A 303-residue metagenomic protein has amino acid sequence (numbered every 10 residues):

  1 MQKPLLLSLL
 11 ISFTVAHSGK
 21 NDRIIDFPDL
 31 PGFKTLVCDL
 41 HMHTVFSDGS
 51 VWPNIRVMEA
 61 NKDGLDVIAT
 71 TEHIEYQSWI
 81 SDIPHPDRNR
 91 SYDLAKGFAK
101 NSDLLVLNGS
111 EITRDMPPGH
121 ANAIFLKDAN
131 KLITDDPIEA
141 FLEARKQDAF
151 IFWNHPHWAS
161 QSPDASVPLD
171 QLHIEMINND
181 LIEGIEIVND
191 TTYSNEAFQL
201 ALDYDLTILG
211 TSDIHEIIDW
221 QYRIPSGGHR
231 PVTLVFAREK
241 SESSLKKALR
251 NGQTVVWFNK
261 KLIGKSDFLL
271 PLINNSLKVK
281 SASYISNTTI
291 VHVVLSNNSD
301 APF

Functional and structural regions predicted by a protein language model:
P4-F13: Sec-dependent N-terminal signal peptides
G19-C38, N54-V57, P118-L126, D164-F303: Charged catalytic cores and adjacent phosphate/nucleic-acid-binding surfaces used for phosphate/nucleic-acid chemistry
D22-F150, N154, V167, Q171 (+3 more regions): A metal-dependent hydrolase metal-coordination microenvironment
E75-Y76, S160, H215-I218: Short gly/pro/ser/thr-enriched loop/turn and capping motifs at secondary-structure boundaries
P156-W158: Conserved catalytic scaffold of divalent metal-dependent phosphoesterases
